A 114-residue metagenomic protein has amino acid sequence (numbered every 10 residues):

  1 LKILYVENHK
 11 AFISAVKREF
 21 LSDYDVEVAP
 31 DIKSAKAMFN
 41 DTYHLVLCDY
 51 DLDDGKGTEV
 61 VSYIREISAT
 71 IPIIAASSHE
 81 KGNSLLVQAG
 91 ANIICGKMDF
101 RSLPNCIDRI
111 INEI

Functional and structural regions predicted by a protein language model:
L1-A11, V16-K17, V46: Conserved acidic segment of CheY-like receiver
A15-F20, A89: Alpha-helical interaction/dimerization surfaces of two-component signaling modules
V28-L45: Acidic, metal-coordinating helix/loop segments flanking the phosphotransfer/catalytic sites of two-component signaling
N40-D41, I64-T70, A89: Conserved phosphotransfer cores of two-component systems
V46-I64, E80: Conserved phosphotransfer microenvironments
I74-A76: Hydrophobic/aromatic residues positioned on beta-strands within the core alpha/beta folds
S78-D108: Alpha4 helix (beta4-alpha4-beta5 surface) of REC/receiver domains from two-component response regulators
D108-I114: The C-terminal output helix
